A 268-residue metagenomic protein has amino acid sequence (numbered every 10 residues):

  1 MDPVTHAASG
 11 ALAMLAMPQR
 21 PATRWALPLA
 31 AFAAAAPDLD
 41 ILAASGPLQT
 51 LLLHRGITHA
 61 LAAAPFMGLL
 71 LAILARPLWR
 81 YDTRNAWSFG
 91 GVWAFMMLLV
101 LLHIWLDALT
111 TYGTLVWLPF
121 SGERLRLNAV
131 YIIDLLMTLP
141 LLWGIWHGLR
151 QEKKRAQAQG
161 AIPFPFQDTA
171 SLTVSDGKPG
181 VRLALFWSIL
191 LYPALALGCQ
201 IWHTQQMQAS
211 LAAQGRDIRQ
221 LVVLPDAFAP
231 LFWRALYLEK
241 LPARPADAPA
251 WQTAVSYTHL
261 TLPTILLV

Functional and structural regions predicted by a protein language model:
M1-Q205, S210-D217: N-terminal membrane-targeting hydrophobic helices
Q19, L241, T264-L266: A very general structural signal that marks isolated residues within well-ordered alpha-helical segments
S45-L48, E239, T264: Short glycine-rich, polar/acidic loop-and-turn segments at beta strand-coil junctions
V116, L190, M207, L221 (+2 more regions): Generic structural hydrophobic/aromatic packing signal, biased to beta-strands
L136, L236, P263: Anionic group-transfer/hydrolysis microenvironments
L172, L266-L267: Leucine-biased recognition of intrinsically disordered, low-complexity hydrophobic segments
R219-Q252: Exposed beta-strand-loop-beta-strand "reactive/processing" segments of non-cytosolic proteins
T258-T264: Conserved small/polar residues in nucleotide/adenosyl-binding loops
